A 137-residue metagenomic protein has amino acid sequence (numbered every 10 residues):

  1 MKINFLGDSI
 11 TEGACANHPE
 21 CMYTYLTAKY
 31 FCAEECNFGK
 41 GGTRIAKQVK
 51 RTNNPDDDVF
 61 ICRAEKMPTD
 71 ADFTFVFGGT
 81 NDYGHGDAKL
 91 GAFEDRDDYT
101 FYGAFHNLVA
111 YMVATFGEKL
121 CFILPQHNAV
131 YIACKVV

Functional and structural regions predicted by a protein language model:
K2-N4, E12-D98, Y102-G103: Conserved SGNH/GDSL esterase-like catalytic core that processes O-acyl groups on lipids and polysaccharides
G7: Conserved S-adenosyl-L-methionine
F77-N81, V109-V137: Active-site segments of SGNH/GDSL-like serine hydrolases that catalyze O-acetyl group transfer/hydrolysis on lipids
A104-L108: Alpha-helical packing segments of well-folded alpha/beta enzyme cores
